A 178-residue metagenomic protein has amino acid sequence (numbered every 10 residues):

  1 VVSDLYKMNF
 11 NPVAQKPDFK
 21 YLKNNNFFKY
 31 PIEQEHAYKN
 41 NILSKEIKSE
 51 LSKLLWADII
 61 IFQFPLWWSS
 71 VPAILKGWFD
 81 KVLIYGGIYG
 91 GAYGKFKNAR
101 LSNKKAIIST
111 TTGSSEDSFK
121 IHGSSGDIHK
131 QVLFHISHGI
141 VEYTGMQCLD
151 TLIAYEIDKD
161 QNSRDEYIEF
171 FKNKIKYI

Functional and structural regions predicted by a protein language model:
V1-F64, W68-I88, Q161-I178: N-terminal beta1-alpha1-beta2 submodule of the flavodoxin-like/Rossmannoid cofactor-binding fold
V1-S3, I107-S109, L149-L152: Hydrophobic/aromatic beta-strand patches that form the interior of the parallel beta-sheet core in alpha/beta enzyme
Y6, K97, G145: Glycine-rich, flexible loop/turn motifs
Y6-M8, T112, A154-I157: Short, solvent-exposed coil/turn elements at secondary-structure transition points
N25-F27, L55, T111-E116, Q147-L149: Short amphipathic alpha-helical segments, especially helix-boundary/capping motifs
L55, A73, L101, M146-Q147: Structured loop/turn residues at beta-strand edges in well-structured enzyme cores
I88-E142: Short, glycine-/small-residue-rich phosphate/pyrophosphate-handling segment
S118-I178: Glycine-rich phosphate/pyrophosphate-binding loop and the adjoining helix
